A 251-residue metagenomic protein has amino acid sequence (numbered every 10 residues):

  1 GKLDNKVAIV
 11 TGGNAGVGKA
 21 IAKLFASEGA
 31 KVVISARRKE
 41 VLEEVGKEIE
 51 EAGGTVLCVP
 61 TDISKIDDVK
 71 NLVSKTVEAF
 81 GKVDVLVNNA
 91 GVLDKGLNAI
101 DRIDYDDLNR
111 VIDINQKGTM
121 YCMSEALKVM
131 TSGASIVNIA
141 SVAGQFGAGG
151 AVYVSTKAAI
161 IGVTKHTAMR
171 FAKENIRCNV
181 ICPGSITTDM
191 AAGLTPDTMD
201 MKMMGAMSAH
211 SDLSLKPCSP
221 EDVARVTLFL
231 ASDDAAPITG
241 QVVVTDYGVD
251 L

Functional and structural regions predicted by a protein language model:
N14-A15: Conserved glycine-rich cofactor-binding loop
G96-I100, D104-N109, M207-S208: Substrate-binding pocket helix/loop in short-chain dehydrogenase/reductase
L97, T227-L228, T239-L251: Short C-terminal tail/terminal secondary-structure segment of NAD(P)H-dependent dehydrogenase/reductase domains
M123, T156, T164: Active-site helix of classical SDR
S141: Residue(s) in the substrate-gating loop at a strand-loop-helix junction that position the organic substrate next
A172, R177, I238-G240: Short, small/polar-rich loop/turn modules that mediate ligand/substrate recognition or access, typified
M199-D222: Catalytic Tyr-x(3-8)-Lys segment
